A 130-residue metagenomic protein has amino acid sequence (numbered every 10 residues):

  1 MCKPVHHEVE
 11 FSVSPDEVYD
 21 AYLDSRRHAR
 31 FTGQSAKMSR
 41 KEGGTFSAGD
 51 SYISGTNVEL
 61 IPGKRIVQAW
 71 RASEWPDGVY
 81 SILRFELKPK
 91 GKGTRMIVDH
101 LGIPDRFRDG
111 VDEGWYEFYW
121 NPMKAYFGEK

Functional and structural regions predicted by a protein language model:
M1-K37: Hydrophobic ligand-binding cavity/cleft-lining segments
H6, V13, T45-G49, G110: Alpha-helical scaffold segments that form or flank carboxylate-/histidine-based iron centers
H7-F11, N57, V98: A structural signal for short, well-ordered beta-strand segments
A21, F31, A69, R106 (+1 more regions): Residues that scaffold the ATP/ADP-binding catalytic core of kinase and kinase-like folds
A29-R30, A36-K37, S47, S51-R95 (+2 more regions): Hydrophobic-ligand binding "helix-grip"
K41-G43: Core segments of cupin and vicinal oxygen chelate
G102-K130: A conserved amphipathic terminal alpha-helix motif
